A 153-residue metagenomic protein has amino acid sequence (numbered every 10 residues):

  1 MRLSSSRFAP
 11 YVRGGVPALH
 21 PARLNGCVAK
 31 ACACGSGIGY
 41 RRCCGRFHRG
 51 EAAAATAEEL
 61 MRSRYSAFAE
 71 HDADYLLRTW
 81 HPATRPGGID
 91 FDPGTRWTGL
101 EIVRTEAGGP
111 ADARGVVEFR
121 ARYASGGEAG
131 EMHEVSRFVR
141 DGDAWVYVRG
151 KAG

Functional and structural regions predicted by a protein language model:
S4-S6: Serine residues within intrinsically disordered or low-complexity segments
A9-V12, P21: Short hydrophobic alpha-helical segments enriched in small aliphatic residues
C27-I38: Short Cys/His-rich zinc-binding micro-motifs
R42-C44: Cysteine-centered loop/knuckle micro-motif
R49-G88, P93: Core segments of small alpha/beta cavity-forming domains
P93-E131: Surface-exposed, charged secondary-structure patches
E131-G153: Short beta-strand edge/turn micro-motifs at domain boundaries
